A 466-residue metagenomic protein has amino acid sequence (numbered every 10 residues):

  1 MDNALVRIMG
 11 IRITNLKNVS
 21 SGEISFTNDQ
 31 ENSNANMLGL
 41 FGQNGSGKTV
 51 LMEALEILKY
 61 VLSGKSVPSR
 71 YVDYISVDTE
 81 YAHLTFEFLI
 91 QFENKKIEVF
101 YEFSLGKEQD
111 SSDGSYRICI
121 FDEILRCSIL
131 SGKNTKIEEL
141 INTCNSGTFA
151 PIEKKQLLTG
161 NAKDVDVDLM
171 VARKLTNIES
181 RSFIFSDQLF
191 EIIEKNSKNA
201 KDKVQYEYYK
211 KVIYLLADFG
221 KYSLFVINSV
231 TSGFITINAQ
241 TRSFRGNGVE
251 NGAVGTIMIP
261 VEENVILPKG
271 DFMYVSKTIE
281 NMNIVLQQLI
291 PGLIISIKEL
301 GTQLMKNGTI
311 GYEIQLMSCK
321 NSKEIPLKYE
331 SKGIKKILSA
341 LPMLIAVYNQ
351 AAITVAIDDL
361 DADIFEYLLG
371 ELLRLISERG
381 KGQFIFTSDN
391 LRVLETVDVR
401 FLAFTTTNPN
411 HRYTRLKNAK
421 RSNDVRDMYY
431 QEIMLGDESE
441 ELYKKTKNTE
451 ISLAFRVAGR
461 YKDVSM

Functional and structural regions predicted by a protein language model:
M1-D2, E371-M466: C-terminal lobe/lid and adjacent interdomain/linker elements of RecA-like ASCE P-loop ATPase modules
D2-Y60: Pre-Walker A-like glycine/lysine-rich segment at the N-terminus of P-loop NTPase domains
N3-A4, A253-Y329, T446, I451-M466: Extended helical coiled-coil dimerization/tether regions that scaffold and oligomerize large DNA-maintenance assemblies
S33, M52-S111: Conserved P-loop NTP-binding catalytic core
N36-G42, G308-I345, L360-I364: Conserved ABC ATPase signature
E108-Q288: Electropositive, glycine-dotted interaction segments that contact anionic polymers or phosphate-rich ligands
A340, L368-L372: Conserved hydrophobic alpha-helix in the ABC-type ATPase nucleotide-binding domain
A351, V355-L360: Walker B catalytic motif
